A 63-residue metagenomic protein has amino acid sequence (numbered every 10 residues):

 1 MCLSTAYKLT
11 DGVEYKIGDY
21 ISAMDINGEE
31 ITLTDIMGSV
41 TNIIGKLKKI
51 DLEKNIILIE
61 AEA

Functional and structural regions predicted by a protein language model:
M1-D25: N-terminal acidic leader/helix
C2, Y7, S39-A63: C-terminal structural segments of small proteins and small subunits
E14, I31, N55-I57: Hydrophobic residues embedded in beta-strands of well-ordered beta-sheets
K16-K49: Amphipathic, hydrophobic secondary-structure cores in small proteins
